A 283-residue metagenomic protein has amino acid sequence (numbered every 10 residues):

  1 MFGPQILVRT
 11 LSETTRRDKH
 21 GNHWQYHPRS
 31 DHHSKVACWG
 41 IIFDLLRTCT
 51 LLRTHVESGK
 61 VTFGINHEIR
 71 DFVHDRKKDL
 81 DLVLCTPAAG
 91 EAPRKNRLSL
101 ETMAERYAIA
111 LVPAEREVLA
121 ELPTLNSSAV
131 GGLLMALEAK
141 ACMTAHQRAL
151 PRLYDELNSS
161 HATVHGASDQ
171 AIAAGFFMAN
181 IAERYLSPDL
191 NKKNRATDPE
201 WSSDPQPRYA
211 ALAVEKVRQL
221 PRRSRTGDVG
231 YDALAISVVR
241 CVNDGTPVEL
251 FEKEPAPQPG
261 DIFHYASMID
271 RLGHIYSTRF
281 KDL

Functional and structural regions predicted by a protein language model:
M1-T62, E68, Q170-I172, I181-L283: C-terminal tail/extension regions appended to the core domain(s) of diverse proteins
K35-W39, P151-N158: Short amphipathic alpha-helical segment that frequently serves as the phosphate-/nucleotide-binding helix
E57-G131: Active-site metal-binding core of divalent-cation-utilizing nuclease and nuclease-like domains
L82, L133-A141, L157: Conserved catalytic cores of phosphodiester-cleaving nucleases, focusing on short active-site segments
E91-A92, T144-H146, A182-L186: Eukaryotic short linear interaction motifs
A136, A174-F177: Structural beta-sheet core signal
K140-R152: Surface-exposed cleft-lining segments at the edges of enzyme active sites
S159-A167: Substrate-engagement module of ASCE P-loop NTPases
